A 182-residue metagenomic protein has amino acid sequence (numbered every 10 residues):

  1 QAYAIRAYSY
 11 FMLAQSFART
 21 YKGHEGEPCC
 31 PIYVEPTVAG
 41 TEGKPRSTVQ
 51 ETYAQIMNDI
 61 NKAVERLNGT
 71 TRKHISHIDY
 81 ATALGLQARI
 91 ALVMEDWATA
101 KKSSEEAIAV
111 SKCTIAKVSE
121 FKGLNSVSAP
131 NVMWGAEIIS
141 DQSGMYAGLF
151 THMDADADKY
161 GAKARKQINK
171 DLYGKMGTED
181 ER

Functional and structural regions predicted by a protein language model:
Q1-G69, K73: Aromatic-anchored glycine-rich loop motif in surface-exposed flexible loops
A14-T20, L92-A100, A107-K117: Bacterial peptidoglycan biogenesis and beta-lactam-recognition machinery
C29, Y80, G85, N131-M133: Extracellular structured ligand-interaction cores
R46-Q50, H74-I78, M94, A98: Soluble non-cytosolic domains of exported or imported proteins
K62, R66, L86-V93: Well-ordered alpha-helical scaffold segments within catalytic/enzyme domains
H77, K101-R182: Hydrophobic-face positions in mid-chain alpha helices that act as interaction patches
